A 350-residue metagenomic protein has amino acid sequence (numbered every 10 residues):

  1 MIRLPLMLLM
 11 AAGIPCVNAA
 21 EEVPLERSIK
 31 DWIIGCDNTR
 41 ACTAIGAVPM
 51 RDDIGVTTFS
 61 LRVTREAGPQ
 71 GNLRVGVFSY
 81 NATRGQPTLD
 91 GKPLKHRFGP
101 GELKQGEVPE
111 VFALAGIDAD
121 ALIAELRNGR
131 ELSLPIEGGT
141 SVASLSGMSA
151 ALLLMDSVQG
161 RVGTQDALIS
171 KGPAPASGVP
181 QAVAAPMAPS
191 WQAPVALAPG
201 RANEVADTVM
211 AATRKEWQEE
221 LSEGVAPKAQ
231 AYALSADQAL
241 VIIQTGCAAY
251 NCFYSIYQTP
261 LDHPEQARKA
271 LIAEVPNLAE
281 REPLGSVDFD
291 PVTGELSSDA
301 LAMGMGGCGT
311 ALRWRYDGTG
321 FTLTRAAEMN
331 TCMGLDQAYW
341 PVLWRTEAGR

Functional and structural regions predicted by a protein language model:
P5-G13: Bacterial N-terminal signal peptides
A19-S222, A229-A231, C252, L323: A generic "folded-domain core" signal
I34, R40-A41, T245, G306 (+1 more regions): Extracellular secreted precursors and ectodomains with disulfide-bonded cysteine-rich loops/domains
G46-A47, G76, V241-G246, S297-M303: Short beta-strand segments that buttress and anchor functional surface loops
Q218-Q230, L284-D288, A348-G349: Signature of short aromatic-glycine-proline-rich micro-motifs recurring in repeat-based ectodomains
A229-A249, Y254: Exposed beta-strand-loop-beta-strand "reactive/processing" segments of non-cytosolic proteins
A249-Y257, G306-L312: Structural motif
R268-R350: Short aromatic loop motif centered on NTY/YTY
